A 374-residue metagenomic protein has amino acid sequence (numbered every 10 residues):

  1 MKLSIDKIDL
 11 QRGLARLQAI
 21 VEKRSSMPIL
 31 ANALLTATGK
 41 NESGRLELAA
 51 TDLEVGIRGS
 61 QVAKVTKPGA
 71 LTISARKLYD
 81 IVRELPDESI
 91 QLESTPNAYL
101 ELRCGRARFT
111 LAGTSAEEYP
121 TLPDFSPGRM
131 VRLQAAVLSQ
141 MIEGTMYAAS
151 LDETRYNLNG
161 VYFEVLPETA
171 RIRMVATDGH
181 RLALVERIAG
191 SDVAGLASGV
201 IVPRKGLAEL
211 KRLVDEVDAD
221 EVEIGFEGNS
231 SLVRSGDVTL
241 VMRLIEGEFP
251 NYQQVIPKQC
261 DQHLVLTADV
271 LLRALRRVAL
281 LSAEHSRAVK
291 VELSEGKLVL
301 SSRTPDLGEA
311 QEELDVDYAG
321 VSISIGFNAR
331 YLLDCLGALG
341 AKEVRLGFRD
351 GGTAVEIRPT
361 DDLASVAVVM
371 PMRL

Functional and structural regions predicted by a protein language model:
M1-L374: Structural preference for solvent-exposed beta-strand-turn elements and adjacent flexible terminal/loop segments within
